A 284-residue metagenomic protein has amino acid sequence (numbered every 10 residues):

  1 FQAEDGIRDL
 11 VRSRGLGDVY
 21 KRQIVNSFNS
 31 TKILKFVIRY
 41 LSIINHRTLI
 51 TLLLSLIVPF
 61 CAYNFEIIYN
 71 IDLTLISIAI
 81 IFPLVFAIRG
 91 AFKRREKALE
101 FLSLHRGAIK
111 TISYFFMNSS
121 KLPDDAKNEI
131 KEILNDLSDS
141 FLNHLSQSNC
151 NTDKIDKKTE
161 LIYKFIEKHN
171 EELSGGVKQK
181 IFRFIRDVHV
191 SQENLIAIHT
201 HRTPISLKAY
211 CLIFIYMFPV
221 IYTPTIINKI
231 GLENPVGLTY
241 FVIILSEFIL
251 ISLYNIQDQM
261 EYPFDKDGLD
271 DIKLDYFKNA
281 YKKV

Functional and structural regions predicted by a protein language model:
F1-Q23: Single conserved hydrophobic/aromatic residue that forms the stacking wall/gate of nucleotide- or nucleobase-binding
R22-S103, I230-V236, L253-Y254, D258 (+1 more regions): N-terminal juxtamembrane/topogenic regions of multi-pass membrane proteins
N26-H46, G176, R183-I213, D265: Membrane-interface, cytosolic juxtamembrane amphipathic helix immediately N-terminal to a transmembrane helix, enriched
P83-I133: Juxtamembrane/interface alpha-helical elements of multi-pass membrane proteins
I112-L207: Structured inter-helical modules in multipass membrane proteins
F182-I185, E233, I243, Q259: Soluble C-terminal extramembrane regulatory/interaction domains of multi-pass membrane proteins
T200-I205, T225-E233: Hydrophobic alpha-helical bundle architecture
A209-K229, G237-L253: Bilayer-spanning, highly hydrophobic alpha-helical transmembrane segments
